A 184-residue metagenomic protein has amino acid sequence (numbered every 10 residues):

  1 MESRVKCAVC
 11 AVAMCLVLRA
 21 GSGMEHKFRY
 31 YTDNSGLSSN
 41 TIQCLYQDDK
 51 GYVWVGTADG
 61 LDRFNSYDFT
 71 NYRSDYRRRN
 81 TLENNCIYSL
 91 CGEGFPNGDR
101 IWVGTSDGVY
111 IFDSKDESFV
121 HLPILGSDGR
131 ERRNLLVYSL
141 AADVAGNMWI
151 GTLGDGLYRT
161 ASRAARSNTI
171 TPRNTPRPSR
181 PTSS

Functional and structural regions predicted by a protein language model:
M1-S184: Carboxylate-rich, polar loop motifs that coordinate divalent cations or form catalytic acidic clusters
